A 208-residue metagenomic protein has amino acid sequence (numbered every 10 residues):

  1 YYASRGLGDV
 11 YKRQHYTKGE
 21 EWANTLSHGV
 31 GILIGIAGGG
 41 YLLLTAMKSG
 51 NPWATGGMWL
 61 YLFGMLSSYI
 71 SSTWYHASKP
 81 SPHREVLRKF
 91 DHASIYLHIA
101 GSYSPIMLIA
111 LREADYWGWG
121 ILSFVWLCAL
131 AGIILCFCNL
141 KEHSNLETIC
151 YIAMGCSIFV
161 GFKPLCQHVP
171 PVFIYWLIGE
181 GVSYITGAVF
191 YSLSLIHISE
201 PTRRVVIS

Functional and structural regions predicted by a protein language model:
Y1-Y11, I196-S208: Single conserved hydrophobic/aromatic residue that forms the stacking wall/gate of nucleotide- or nucleobase-binding
Q14-G29, H76-S94, I134-M154, V169 (+2 more regions): Interhelical loop and helix-boundary elements at the membrane-water interface of polytopic inner-membrane proteins
N24-Y41: The first (N-terminal) embedded transmembrane alpha-helix
I34, L60, S67-S68, W74-Y75 (+5 more regions): Hydrophobic residues within membrane-embedded alpha-helical segments of Major Facilitator Superfamily
I36, F90-S104, T148-F162: Small-residue-rich segments of transmembrane alpha-helices in multi-pass membrane proteins, especially helix faces
G39-M58, Y103-G120, G161-W176: Helix-coil boundary and interhelical linker segments in multi-pass alpha-helical membrane proteins
Y41-T45, I70-P82, G101-R112, A131-E142 (+1 more regions): Membrane-helix exit/interface motif
L146-P164, P171-S192: Alpha-helical membrane segments in multi-pass integral membrane proteins
